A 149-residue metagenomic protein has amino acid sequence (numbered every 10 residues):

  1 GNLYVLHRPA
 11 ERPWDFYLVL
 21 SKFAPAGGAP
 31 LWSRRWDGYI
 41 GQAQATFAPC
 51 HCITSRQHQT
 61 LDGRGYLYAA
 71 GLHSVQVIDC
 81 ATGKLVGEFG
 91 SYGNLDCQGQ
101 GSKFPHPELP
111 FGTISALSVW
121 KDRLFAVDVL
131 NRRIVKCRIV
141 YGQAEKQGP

Functional and structural regions predicted by a protein language model:
G1-P149: Eukaryotic scaffold repeat domains enriched in small/polar residues
